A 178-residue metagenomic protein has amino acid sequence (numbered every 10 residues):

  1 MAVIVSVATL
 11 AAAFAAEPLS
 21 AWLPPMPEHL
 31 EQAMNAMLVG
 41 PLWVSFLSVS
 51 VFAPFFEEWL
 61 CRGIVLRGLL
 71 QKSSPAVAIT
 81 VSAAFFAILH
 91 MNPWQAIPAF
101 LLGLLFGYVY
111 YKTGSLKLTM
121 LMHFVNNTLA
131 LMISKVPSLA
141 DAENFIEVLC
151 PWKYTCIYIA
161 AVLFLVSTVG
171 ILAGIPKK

Functional and structural regions predicted by a protein language model:
M1-F55, Q71: Juxtamembrane helix-loop-helix connectors linking adjacent transmembrane helices in multi-pass membrane enzymes
S6-F14, T155-P176: Hydrophobic core of alpha-helical transmembrane segments in multi-pass integral membrane proteins
M37-V44, A96-P98, E147-C156: Juxtamembrane helix-entry segments on the extracytoplasmic side of multipass membrane proteins
V44, A76-V77, W94, L116-K117: Residues that define the loop-to-transmembrane-helix transition and helix capping in multi-pass membrane transporters
F55-L60, I64-V65, I88, N92 (+2 more regions): Active-site His/Glu-centered metal-binding helix of metallohydrolases
F56-V81, Y108-S115: Membrane-interface helix/loop boundary segments of multi-pass membrane proteins
P75-H90, F124: Small-polar-interrupted transmembrane alpha-helices in polytopic inner-membrane proteins
A83, Q95-L149: Functionally important transmembrane alpha-helices
